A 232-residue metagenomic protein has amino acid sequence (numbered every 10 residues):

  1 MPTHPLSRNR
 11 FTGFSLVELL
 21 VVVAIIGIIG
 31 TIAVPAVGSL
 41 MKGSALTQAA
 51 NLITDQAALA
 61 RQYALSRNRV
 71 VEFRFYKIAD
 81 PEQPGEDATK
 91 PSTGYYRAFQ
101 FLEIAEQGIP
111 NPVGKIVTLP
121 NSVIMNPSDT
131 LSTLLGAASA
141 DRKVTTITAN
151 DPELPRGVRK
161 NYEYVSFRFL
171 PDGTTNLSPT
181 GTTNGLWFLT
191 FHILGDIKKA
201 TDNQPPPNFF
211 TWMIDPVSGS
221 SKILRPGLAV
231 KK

Functional and structural regions predicted by a protein language model:
P2-S7, F11-F14, I32-Q62, S66 (+2 more regions): N-terminal helix-rich module
T12, E18-V21: Internal alpha-helical transmembrane segments of multi-pass membrane proteins, especially GPCRs
L20-A36: Alpha-helical hydrophobic helix detector
